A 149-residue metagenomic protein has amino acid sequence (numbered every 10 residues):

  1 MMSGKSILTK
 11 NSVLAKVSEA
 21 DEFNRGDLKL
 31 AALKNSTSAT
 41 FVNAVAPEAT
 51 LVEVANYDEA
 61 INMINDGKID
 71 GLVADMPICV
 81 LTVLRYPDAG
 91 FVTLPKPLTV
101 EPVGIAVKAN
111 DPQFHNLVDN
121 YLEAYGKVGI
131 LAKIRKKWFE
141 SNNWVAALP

Functional and structural regions predicted by a protein language model:
M1-T9, M76, V80-E123, E140-P149: Periplasmic-binding protein-like
I7, F23, V42, I64 (+4 more regions): Residue-level signal for nonpolar/aromatic packing positions in well-ordered secondary structure
T9-K29: Flexible hinge/capping segments at coil-to-helix
A15-S18, K34, V52-D66, E101: Short helix-initiation/N-cap motifs at beta->coil->alpha
K16-V17, L30-V45, M76: Secondary-structure junction motif
D21-E22, A44-V45, D58-P77, R85: Short helices/loops that flank or line small-molecule/ion binding pockets
N24-N35, K108: Short beta-strand->loop
T37-V54, L122-P149: Ligand-binding clefts/hinges and TM-proximal coupling segments of bilobed small-molecule sensing domains
